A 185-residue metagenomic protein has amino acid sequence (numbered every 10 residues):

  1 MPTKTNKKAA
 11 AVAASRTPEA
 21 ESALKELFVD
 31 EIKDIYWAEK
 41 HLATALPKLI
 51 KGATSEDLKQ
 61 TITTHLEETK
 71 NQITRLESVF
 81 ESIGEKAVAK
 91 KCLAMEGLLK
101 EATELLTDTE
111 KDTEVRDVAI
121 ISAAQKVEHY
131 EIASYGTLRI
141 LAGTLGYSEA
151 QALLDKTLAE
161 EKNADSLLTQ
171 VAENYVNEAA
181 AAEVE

Functional and structural regions predicted by a protein language model:
P2-E185: Amphipathic alpha-helical hairpins
